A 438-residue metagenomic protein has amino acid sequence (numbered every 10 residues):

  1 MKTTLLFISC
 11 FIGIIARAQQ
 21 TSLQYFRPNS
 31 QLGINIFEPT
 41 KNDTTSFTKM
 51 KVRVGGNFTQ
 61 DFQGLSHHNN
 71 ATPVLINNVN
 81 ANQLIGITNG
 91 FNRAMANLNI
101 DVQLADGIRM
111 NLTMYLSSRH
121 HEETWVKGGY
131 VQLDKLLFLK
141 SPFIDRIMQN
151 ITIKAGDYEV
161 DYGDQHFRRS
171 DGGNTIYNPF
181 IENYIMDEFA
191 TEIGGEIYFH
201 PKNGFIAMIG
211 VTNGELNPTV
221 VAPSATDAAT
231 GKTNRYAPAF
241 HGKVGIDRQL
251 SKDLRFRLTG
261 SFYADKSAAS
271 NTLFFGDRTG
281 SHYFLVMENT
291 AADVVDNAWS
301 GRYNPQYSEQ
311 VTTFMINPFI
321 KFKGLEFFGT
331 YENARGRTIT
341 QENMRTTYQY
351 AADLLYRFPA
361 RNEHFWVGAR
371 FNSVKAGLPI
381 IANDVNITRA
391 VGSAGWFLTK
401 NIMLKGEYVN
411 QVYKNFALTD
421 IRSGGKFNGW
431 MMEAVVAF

Functional and structural regions predicted by a protein language model:
M1-T4: Positively charged n-region of N-terminal signal peptides that target proteins for export
L6, F11, R17-F62, S66-A71 (+1 more regions): N-terminal periplasmic/intermembrane-space "pro-region" immediately following the signal or transit peptide
T21-N29, L84-I85, Y130-L133, F256-A264 (+1 more regions): Outer-membrane beta-barrel pore domains
Q24, F62-M95, V220-A222, L273: Primarily recognizes Gram-negative and organellar outer-membrane beta-barrels
T45-S66, I85-N217, N234-K252, R257 (+5 more regions): Outer membrane beta-barrel
N69, I87-T88, H166-D171, I181-D187 (+5 more regions): Extracellular/periplasm-exposed beta-strand and loop segments of Gram-negative cell-envelope proteins, dominated by
F189, G210, A229-Y236, Q306-Q310 (+1 more regions): Short, contiguous, pocket-lining structural segments that sit at or immediately flank catalytic/ligand-binding sites
E215-G231: Active-site-proximal beta-alpha loop/turn segments in soluble metabolic enzymes
